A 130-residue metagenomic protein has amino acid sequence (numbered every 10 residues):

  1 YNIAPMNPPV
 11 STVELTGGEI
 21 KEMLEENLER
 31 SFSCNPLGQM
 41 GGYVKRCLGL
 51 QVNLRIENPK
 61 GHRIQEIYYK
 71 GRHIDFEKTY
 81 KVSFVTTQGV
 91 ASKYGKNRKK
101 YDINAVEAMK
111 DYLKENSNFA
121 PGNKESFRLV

Functional and structural regions predicted by a protein language model:
Y1-V130: Feature captures C-terminal
